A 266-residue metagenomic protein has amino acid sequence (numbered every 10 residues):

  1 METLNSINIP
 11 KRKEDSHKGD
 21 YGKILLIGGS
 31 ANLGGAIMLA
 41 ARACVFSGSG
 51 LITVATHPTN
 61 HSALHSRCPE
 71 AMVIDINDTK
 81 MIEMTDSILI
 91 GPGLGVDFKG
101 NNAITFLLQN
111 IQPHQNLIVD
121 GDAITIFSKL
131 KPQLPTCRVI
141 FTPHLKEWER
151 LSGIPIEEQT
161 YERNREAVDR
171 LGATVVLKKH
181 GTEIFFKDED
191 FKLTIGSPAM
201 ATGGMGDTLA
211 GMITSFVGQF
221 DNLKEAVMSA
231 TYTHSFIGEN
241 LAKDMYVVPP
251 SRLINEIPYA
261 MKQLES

Functional and structural regions predicted by a protein language model:
M1-N116, T125-I140, E149-S266: Small-residue (G/A/S/T)-rich helix-start motifs and N-terminal tracts that mark the onset
H144: Active-site glycine-centered loops adjacent to acidic/histidine catalytic or metal-binding residues that shape
